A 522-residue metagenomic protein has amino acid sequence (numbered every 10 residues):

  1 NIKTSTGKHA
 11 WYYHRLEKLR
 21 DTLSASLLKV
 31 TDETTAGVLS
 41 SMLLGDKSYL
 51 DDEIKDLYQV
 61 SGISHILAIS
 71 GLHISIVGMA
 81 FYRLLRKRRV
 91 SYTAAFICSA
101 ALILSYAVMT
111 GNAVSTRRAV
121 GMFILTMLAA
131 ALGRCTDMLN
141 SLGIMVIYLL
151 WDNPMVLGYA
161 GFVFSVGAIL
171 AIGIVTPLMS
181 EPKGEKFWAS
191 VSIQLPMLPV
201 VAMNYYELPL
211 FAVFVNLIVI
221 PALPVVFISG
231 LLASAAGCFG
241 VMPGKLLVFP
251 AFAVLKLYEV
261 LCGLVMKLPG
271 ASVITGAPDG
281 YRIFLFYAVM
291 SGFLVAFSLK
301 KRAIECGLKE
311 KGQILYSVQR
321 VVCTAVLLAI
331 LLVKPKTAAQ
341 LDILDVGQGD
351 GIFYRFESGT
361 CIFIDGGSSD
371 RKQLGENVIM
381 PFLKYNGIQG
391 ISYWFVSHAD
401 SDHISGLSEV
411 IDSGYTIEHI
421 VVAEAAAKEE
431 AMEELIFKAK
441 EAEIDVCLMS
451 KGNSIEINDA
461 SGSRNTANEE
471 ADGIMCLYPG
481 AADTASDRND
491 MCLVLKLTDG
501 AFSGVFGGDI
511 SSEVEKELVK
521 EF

Functional and structural regions predicted by a protein language model:
N1-G121, M127, D342, S503-G507 (+2 more regions): Aromatic-rich juxtamembrane segments at the membrane interface
N1-H65, N377, P381-K384, G390 (+2 more regions): Membrane-interface helix/helix-cap signal primarily in integral membrane proteins
M42, S70, G111, G161 (+12 more regions): Divalent metal-coordination and catalytic microenvironments
G71-V90, F123-A129, I169-P177, S229-A233 (+3 more regions): Membrane-interfacial alpha-helical segments at the cytosolic side of multi-pass membrane proteins
N112-A303, I510, K516-L518: Internal transmembrane alpha-helical bundles of multi-pass membrane proteins
L150-G158, G263-Y393, K440-F522: Core dinuclear metal-dependent hydrolase active-site scaffold
I391-D402, A425: Metallo-beta-lactamase
E418-A426: Short internal beta-strands
